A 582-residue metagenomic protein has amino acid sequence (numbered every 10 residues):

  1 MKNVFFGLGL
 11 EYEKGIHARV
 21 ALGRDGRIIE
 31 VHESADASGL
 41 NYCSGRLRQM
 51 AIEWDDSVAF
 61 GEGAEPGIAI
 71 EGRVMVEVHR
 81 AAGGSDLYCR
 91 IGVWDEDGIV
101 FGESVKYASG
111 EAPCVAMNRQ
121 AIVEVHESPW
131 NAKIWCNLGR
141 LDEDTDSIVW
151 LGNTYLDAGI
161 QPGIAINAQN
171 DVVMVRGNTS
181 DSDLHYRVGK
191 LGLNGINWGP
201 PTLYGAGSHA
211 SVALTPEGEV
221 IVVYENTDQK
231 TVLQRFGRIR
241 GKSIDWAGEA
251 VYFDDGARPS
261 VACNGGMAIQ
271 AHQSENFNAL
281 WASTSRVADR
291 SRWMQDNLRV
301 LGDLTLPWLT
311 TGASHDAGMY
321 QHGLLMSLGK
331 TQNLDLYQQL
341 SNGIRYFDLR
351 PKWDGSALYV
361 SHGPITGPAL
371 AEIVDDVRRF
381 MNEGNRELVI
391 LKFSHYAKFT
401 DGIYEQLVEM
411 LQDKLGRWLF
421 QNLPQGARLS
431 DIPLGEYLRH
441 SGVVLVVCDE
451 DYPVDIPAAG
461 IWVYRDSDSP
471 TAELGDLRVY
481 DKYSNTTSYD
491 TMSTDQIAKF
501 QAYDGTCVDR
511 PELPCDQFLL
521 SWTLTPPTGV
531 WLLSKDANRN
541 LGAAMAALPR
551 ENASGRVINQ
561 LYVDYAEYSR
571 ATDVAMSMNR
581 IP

Functional and structural regions predicted by a protein language model:
M1-A288: Extracellular, repeat-based ectodomains that mediate carbohydrate processing or recognition
V287-N342, G355-E383, L388, Y452-A459 (+1 more regions): Long, acidic (Asp/Glu-rich), low-complexity accessory segments flanking structured domains
G343-R345, G384-V389, R417, H440-V444 (+2 more regions): Loop/turn elements at helix/coil->beta-strand transitions in domains of secreted/extracellular proteins
R350, L391, L561: Conserved, mostly hydrophobic/aromatic
P351, A397, L533: A cross-family signal for N-terminal binding/gating loops and helix N-caps that shape access to the active site
A369-I373, Q412-G426: Acidic, His- and aromatic-enriched active-site or binding-groove loops in soluble protein domains that engage sugars
R386-F399: Active-site groove signature of glycoside hydrolases
N422-A553: Surface-exposed substrate-engagement region within the catalytic domains of secreted or surface-exposed extracellular
